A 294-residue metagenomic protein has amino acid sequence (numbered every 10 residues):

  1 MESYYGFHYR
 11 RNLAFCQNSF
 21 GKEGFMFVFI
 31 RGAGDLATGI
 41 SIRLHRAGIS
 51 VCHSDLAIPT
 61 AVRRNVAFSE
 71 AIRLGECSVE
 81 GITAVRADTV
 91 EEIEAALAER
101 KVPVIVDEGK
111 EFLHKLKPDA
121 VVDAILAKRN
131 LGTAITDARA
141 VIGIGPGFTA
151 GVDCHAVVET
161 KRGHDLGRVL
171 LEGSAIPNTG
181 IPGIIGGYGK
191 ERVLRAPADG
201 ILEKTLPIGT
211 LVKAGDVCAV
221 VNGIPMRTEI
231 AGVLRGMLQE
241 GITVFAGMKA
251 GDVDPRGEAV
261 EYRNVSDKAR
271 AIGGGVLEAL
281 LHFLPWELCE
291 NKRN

Functional and structural regions predicted by a protein language model:
Y4-Y5, Y9: Short terminal hydrophobic/aromatic SLiMs and anchors at protein ends
G24-N294: Well-ordered secondary-structure scaffolds
